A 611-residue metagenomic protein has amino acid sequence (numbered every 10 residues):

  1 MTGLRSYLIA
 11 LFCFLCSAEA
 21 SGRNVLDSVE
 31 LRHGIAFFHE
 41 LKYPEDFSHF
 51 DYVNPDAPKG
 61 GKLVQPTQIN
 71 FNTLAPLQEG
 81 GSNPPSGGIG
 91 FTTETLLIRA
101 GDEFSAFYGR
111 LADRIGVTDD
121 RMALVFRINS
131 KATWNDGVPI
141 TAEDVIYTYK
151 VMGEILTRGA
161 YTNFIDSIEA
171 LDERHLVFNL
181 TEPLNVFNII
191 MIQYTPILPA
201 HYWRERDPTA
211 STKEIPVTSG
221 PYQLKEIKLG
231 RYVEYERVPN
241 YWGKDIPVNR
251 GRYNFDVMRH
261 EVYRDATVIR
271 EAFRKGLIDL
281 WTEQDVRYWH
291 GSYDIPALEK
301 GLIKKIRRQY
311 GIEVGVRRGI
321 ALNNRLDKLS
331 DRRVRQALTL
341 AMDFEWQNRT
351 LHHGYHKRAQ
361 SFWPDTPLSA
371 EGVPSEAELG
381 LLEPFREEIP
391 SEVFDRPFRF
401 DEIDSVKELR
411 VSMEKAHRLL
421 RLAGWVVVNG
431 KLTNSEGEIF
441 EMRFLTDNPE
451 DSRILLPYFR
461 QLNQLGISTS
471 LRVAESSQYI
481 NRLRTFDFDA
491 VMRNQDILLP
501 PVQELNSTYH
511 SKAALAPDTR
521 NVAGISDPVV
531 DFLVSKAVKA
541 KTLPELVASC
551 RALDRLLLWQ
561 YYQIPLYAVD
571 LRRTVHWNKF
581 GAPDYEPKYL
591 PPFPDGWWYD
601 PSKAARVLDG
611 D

Functional and structural regions predicted by a protein language model:
V25-D119, K150, V217: N-terminal lobe/hinge region of extracytoplasmic solute-binding protein
V53, A57, G80-G87, R114-I155 (+6 more regions): Aromatic- and charge-enriched surface segment that lines or borders ligand/interaction sites
T67-I69, F91, N185, K228-V233 (+6 more regions): Detector for C-terminal structural segments
G87-S105, K150, I192-R252, D256-V257 (+4 more regions): Gly/Pro-rich hinge or "lid" segments in bacterial periplasmic/extracellular proteins
G109-D113, N135, I140, Y161 (+5 more regions): Aromatic-rich, solvent-exposed beta-strand/loop patch
R127, A160-R204, T212, S219-K228 (+1 more regions): Surface-exposed binding/hinge segments that line and control ligand-binding clefts or catalytic entry sites
N129, A210, G243-D294, Q336 (+4 more regions): Ligand-site clamp/hinge motif
S167-A170, K225-E236, E261-L326, R333 (+4 more regions): Extracellular/periplasmic solute-recognition and catalytic clefts
